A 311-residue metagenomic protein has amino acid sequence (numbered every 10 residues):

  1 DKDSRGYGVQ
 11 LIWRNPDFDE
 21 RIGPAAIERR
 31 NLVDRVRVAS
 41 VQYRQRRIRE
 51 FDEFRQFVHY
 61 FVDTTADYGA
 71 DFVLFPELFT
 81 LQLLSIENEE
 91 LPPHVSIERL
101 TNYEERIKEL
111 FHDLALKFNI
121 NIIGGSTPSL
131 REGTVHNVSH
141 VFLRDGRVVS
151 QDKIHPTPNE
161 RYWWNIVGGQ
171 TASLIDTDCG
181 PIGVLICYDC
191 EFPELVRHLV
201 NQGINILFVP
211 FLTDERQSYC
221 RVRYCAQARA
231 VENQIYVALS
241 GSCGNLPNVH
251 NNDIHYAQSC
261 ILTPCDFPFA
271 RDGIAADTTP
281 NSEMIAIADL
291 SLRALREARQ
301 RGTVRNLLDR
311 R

Functional and structural regions predicted by a protein language model:
D1-I27, C243-R311: C-terminal beta-strand edge segments of enzyme domains
N15-F72, F208: N-terminal active-site segment of His-dependent metallophosphoesterases
F18, S129-N205, E215-A228, I287 (+4 more regions): Active-site catalytic loop in hydrolytic enzyme cores
Q42-R44, P76, D152, G241: Residue-level recognition of beta-strand->loop/alpha-helix junctions
Q42-R49, E90-R99, G180-I182, N205-D214: Short, basic, glycine/proline-bearing loop/turn elements
F51-R144, D214-A228: Cys-nucleophile CN-hydrolase/nitrilase-fold catalytic domain and related Cys-dependent amidase chemistry that acts on
L100-I123, E191-E283: CN hydrolase (nitrilase-like) catalytic-core segments centered on the catalytic cysteine and neighboring Lys/Glu
